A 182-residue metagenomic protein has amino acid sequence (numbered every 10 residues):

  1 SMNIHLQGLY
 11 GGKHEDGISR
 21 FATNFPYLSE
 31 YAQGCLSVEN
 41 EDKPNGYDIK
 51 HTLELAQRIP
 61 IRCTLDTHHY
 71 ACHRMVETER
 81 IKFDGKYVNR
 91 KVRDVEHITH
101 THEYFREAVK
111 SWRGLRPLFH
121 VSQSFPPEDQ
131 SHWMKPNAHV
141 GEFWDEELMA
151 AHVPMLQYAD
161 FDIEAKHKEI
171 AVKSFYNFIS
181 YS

Functional and structural regions predicted by a protein language model:
S1-R62: Active-site acidic/histidine proton-transfer and metal-coordination neighborhood in alpha/beta enzyme cores
N3, S37, T64-D66, H120 (+1 more regions): Structural detector of well-ordered beta-strand residues that form the stable sheet scaffold of enzyme domains
L6-Y10, N40-P44, T67-A71, Q123-F125 (+1 more regions): Active-site-proximal loop/turn and secondary-structure-junction residues that shape catalytic pockets, frequently
T23, T52, T64-T67, T78 (+1 more regions): Residue-identity detector for threonine
I61, C72-S182: Histidine-acidic metal/acid-base catalytic patches
